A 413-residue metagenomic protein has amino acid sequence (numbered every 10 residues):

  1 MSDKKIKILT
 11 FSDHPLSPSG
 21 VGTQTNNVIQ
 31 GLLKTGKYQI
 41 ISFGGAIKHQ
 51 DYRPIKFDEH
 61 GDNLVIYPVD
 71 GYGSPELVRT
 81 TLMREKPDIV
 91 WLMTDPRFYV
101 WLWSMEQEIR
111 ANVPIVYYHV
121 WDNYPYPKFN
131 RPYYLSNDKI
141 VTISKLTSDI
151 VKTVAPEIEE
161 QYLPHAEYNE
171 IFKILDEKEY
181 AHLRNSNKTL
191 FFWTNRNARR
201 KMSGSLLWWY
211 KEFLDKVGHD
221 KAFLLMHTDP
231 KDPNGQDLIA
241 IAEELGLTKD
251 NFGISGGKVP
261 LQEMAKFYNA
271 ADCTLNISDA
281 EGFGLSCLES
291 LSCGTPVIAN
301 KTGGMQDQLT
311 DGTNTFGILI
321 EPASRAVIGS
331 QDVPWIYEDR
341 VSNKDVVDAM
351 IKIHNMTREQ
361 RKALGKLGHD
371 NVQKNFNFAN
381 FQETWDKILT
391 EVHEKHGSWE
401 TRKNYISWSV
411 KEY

Functional and structural regions predicted by a protein language model:
L9-T10, H182-K201, L207-Y210, L224-L225: Conserved donor-binding/catalytic core segment of Leloir-type glycosyltransferases
S12-P18, Q30-T81, P230-D232: N-terminal strand-loop element at the rim of the active site of nucleotide-sugar-dependent glycosyltransferases
V65, G235-K258, Q262: Nucleotide-activated donor-binding/catalytic signature segment of Leloir-type glycosyltransferases, i.e., the conserved
Y134, K266-A271: Short alpha-helical donor nucleotide-sugar binding micro-motif in glycosyltransferases
D138-L175: Donor nucleotide-sugar binding/catalytic pocket of nucleotide-sugar-dependent glycosyltransferases
D279: Aromatic "clamp/platform" in nucleotide-sugar-dependent glycosyltransferases that forms part of the donor/acceptor
Q306-K352: Change "using UDP/GDP/dTDP sugars" to "using nucleotide sugars
D345, K352, E359-K374: A short, well-ordered alpha-helix in the C-terminal region of glycosyltransferases
